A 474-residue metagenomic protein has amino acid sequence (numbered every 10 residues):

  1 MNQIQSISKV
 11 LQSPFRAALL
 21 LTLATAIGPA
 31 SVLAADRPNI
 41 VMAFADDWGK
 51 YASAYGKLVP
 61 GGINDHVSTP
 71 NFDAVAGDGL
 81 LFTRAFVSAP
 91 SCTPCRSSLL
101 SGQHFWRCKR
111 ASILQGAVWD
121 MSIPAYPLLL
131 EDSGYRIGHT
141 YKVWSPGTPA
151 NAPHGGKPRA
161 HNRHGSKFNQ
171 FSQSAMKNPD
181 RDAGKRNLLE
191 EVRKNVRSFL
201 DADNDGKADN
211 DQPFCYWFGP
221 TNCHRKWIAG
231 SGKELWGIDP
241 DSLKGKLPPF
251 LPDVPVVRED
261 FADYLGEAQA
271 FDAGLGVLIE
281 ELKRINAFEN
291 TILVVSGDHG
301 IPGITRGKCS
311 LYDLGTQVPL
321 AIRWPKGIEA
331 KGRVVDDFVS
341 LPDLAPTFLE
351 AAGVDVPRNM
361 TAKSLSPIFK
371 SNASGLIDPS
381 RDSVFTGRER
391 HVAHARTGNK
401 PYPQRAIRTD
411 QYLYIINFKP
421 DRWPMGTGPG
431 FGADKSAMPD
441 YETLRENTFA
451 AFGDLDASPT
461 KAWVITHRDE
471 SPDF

Functional and structural regions predicted by a protein language model:
N2, L19-T25, P29-S471: Formylglycine-dependent sulfatase
N2-L19: Bacterial N-terminal signal peptides that target proteins for export
